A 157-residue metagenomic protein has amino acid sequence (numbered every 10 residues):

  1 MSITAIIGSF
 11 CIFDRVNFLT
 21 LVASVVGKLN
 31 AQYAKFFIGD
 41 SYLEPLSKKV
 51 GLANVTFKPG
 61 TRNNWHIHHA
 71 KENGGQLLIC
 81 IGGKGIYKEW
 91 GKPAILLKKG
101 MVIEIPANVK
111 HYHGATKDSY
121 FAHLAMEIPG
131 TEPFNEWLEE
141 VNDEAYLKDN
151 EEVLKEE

Functional and structural regions predicted by a protein language model:
I7-A53, N64, N135-E157: A short, N-terminal "cap"/entry segment at the start of jelly-roll beta-barrel domains of the cupin/DSBH fold
I7-S9, F57, Q76: N-terminal leader/targeting segments
L43-P45, L52-T56, L77, A94 (+2 more regions): Conserved hydrophobic/aromatic beta-strand scaffold that supports enzyme active sites
A53-E72: Conserved short histidine dyad/triad with adjacent acidic residue
R62, E72-K99, V109: A short beta-strand-loop-beta hairpin characteristic of the jelly-roll/cupin
A107-F134: Ligand-binding loop in jelly-roll beta-barrel domains
